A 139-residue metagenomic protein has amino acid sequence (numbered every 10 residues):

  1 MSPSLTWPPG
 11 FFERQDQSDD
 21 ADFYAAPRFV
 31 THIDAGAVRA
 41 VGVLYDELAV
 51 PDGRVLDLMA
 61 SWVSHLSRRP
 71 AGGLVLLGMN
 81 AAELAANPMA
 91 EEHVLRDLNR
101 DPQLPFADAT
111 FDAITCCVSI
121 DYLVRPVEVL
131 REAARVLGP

Functional and structural regions predicted by a protein language model:
M1-V50: Class I SAM-dependent methyltransferase Rossmann-like catalytic core, especially the SAM/SAH-binding loop
H32-F106: Class I SAM-dependent methyltransferase SAM/SAH-binding core
V50, V124, G138: Short conserved AdoMet
D112-V127: A short SAM/SAH-binding and catalytic strip from SAM-dependent methyltransferases
V127-P139: A short glycine-rich, Lys/Arg-flanked "PGG" loop and its adjoining helix->strand segment in the class I
